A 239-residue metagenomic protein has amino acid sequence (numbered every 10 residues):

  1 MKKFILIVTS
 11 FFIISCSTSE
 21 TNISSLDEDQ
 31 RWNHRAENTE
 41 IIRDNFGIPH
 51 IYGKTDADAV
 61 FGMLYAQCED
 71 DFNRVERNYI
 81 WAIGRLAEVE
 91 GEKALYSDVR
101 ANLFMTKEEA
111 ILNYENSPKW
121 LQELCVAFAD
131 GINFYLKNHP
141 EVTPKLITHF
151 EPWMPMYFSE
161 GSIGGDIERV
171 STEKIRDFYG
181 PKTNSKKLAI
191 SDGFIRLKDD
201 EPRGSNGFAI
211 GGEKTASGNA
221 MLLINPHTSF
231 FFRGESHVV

Functional and structural regions predicted by a protein language model:
K2-I7: Sec-dependent signal peptide recognition, specifically the positively charged N-region followed immediately by
I14-S15: C-terminal motif of bacterial Sec signal peptides marking the signal peptidase cleavage site
T21-H237: Substrate-recognition/specificity elements adjacent to catalytic centers across diverse enzyme folds
